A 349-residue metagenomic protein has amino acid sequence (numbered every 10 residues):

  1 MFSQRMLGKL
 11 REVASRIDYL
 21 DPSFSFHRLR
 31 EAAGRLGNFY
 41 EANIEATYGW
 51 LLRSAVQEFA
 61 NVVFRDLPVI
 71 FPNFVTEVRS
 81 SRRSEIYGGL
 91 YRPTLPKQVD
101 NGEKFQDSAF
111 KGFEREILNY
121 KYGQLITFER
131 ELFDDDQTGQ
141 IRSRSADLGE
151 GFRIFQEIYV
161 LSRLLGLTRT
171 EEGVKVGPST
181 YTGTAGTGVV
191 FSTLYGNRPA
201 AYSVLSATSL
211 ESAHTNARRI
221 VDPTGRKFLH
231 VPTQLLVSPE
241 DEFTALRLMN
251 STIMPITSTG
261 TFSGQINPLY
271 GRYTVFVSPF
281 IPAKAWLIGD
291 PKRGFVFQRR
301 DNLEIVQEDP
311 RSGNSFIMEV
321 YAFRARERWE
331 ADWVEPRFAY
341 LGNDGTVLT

Functional and structural regions predicted by a protein language model:
M1-I44, L341-T349: Intrinsically disordered, low-complexity terminal tails
E41-Y122: Assembly/oligomerization interface modules of large self-assembling protein complexes
A42, G112, E116, E131-R142 (+3 more regions): Short, charged/polar micro-motifs that form catalytic or ligand-binding hotspots
N119-D134, V190, L194, L229-P232: Glycine-rich, often proline-containing surface loops adjacent to acidic residues and nearby aromatics that form
I126, L148, L235: Short, conserved catalytic/metal-binding motifs centered on acidic residues
R130-S143, D147-R219, L269: Alpha-helical scaffold segments that mediate packing/assembly in large oligomeric complexes
R169, P223-F228: Surface-exposed acidic, glycine-flexible loop patches that form ligand/cofactor-binding and adhesion interfaces
Y181, A185-D222, H230-Q234, E240-T349: Sequence/fold signature of self-assembling virion shell proteins
